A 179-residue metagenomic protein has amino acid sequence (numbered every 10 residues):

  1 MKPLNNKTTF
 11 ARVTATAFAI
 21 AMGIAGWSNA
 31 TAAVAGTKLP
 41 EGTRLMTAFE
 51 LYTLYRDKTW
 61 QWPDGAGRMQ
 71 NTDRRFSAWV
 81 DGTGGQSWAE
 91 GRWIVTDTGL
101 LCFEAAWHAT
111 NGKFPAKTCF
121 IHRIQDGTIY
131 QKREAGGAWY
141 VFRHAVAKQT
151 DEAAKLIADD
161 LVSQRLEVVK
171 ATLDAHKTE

Functional and structural regions predicted by a protein language model:
K2-A17: Bacterial N-terminal signal peptides that target proteins for export
K2-P3, I20, N29-A30: N-terminal hydrophobic targeting segments
T16-G26: Hydrophobic core
W27-E90, L100-E179: Lipid interaction determinants
